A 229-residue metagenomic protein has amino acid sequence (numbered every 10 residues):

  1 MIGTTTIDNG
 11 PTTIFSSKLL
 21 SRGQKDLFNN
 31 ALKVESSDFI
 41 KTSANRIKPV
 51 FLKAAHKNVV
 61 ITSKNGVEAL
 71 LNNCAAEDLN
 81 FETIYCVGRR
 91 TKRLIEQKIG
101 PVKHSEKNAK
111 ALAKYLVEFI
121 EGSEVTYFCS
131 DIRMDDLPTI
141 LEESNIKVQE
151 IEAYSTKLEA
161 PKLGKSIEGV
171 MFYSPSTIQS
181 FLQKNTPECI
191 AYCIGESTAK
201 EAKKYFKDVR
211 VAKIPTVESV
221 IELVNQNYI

Functional and structural regions predicted by a protein language model:
M1-I229: Signature of uroporphyrinogen-III synthase
